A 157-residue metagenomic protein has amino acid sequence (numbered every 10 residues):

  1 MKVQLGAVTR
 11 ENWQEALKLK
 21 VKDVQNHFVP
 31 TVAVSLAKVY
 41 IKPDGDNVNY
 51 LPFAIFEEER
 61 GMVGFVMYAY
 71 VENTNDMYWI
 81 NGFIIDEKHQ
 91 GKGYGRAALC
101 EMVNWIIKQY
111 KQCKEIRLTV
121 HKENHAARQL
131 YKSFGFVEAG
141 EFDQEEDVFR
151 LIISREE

Functional and structural regions predicted by a protein language model:
V3-G82, D86-K88, W105-Q109, G140-Q144: Acetyl-CoA-dependent GNAT
L5, G91, V120: Conserved SAM-binding loop
I85, G91-W105, Q129, S133: Conserved acetyl-CoA-binding loop-helix of GNAT-fold acetyltransferases
Q112, I116-R128, Q144-D147, I152-S154: Conserved beta-strand-loop-alpha-helix junction that forms the acyl-donor binding cleft
K132-E141: Conserved acetyl-CoA-binding loop of GNAT-fold acetyltransferases
